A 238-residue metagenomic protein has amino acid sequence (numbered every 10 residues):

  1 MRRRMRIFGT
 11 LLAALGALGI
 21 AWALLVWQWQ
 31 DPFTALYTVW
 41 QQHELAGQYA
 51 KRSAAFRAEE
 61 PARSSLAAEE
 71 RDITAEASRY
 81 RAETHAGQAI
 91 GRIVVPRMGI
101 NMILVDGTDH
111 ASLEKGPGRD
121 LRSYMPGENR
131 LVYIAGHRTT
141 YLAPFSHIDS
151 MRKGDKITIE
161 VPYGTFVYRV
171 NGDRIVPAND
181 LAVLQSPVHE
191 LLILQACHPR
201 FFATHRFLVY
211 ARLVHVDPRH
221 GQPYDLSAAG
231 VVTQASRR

Functional and structural regions predicted by a protein language model:
R2-R238: Solvent-exposed, non-transmembrane regions of membrane-associated and secreted proteins
